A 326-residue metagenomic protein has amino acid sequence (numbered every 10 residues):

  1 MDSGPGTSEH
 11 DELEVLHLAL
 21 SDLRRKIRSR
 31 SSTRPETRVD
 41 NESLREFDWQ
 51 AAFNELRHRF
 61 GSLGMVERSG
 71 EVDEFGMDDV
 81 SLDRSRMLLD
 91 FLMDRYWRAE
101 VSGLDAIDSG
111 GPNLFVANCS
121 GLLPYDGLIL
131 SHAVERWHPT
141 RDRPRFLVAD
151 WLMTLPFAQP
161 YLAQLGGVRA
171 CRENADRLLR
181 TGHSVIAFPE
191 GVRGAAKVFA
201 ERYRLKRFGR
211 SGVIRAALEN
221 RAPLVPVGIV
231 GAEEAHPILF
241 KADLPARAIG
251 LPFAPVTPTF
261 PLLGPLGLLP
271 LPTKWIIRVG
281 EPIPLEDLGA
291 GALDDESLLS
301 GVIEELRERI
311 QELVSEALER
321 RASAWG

Functional and structural regions predicted by a protein language model:
M1: Intrinsically disordered, low-complexity mixed-charge segments
G4-V134, H138-E173, A242, S315-G326: Membrane-anchoring hydrophobic helices of lipid-metabolizing enzymes
D94-D294: Soluble catalytic domains of membrane acyltransferases
P270-G326: C-terminal terminal-subdomain/extension
